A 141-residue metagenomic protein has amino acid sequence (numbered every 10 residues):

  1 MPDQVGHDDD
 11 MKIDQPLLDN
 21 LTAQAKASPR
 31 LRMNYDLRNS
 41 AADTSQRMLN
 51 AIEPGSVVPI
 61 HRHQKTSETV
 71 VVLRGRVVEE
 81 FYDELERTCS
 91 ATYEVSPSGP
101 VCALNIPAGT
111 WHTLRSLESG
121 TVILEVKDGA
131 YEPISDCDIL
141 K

Functional and structural regions predicted by a protein language model:
M1-S45, A91-S96: A short, N-terminal "cap"/entry segment at the start of jelly-roll beta-barrel domains of the cupin/DSBH fold
I13, L21, R87-E94, W111-K141: Double-stranded beta-helix
L49, T69, T113: Short, surface-exposed charged micro-motifs
L49-K65: Conserved short histidine dyad/triad with adjacent acidic residue
I60-H61, E79-F81, A103-I106, H112-L117 (+1 more regions): Short beta-strand His + acidic residue motifs that chelate non-heme Fe in jelly-roll/DSBH and cupin folds
K65-L85: Glycine- and acidic-residue-biased ligand/ion/polar-headgroup-sensing regions
E84-N105: Extended, positively charged loop/linker patches that create polyanion-binding surfaces
